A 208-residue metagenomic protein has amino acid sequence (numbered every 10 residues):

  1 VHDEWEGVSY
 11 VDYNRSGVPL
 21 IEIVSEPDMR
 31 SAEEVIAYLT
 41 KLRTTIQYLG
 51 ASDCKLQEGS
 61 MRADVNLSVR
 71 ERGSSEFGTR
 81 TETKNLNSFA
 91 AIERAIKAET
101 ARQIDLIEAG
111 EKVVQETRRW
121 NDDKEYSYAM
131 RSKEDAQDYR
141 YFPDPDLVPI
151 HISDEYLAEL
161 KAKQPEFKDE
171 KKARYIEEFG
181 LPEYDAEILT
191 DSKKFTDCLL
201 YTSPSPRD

Functional and structural regions predicted by a protein language model:
V1-E4: Active-site loop/lid in soluble adenylation, ligation, and acyl-transfer enzymes
E6-S203, R207: Charged, compositionally biased, marginally structured helical/coil segments
